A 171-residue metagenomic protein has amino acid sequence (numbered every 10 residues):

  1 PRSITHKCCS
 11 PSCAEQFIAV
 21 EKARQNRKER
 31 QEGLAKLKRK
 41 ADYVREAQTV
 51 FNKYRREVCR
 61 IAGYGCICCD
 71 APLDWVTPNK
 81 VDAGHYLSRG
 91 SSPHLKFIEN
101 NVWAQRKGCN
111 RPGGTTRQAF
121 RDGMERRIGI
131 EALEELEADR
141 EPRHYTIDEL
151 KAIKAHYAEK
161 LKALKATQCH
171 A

Functional and structural regions predicted by a protein language model:
P1-H6, Q16-A23, V76-Y86, T116-A119: Short Cys/His-rich "knuckle" micro-motifs
P1-V50, R140-A171: A boundary/linker detector
H6-P11, I61-Y64, A104: Cys/His-enriched microdomains
K7-C13, N26-Q31, V81-S91, R121-G129: Short cysteine/histidine-rich metal-coordination sites, predominantly Zn2+-binding motifs
C13-A19, D70-D74, N101-I128: Short Cys/His-centered divalent metal-binding micro-motifs
K38-C68: Ligand/cofactor pocket segment of small-molecule handling proteins
G65-W103: Histidine-centered nuclease catalytic patch
K107-Q118, E125-A152, H156-E159: Extended, acidic-biased charged interface segments
